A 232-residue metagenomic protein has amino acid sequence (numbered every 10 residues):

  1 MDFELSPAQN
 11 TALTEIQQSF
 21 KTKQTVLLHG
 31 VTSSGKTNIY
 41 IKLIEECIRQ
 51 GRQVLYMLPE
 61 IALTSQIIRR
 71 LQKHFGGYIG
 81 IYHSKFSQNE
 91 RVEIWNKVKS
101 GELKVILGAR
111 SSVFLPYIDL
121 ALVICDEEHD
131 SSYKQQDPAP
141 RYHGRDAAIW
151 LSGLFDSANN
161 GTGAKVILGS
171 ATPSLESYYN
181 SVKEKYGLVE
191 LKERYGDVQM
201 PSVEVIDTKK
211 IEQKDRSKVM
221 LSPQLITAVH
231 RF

Functional and structural regions predicted by a protein language model:
D2-K23: N-terminal pre-P-loop "Q-motif" helix
N10, W150-L151, T162-L168, S174-F232: Conserved interdomain linker/interface between the two RecA-like ATPase lobes of SF2 helicase motors
T22-E45, V54-M57: Walker A/P-loop
L28, G108, C125-D126: Hydrophobic residues in beta-strands of the RecA-like P-loop NTPase core, especially within AAA+ ATPase
R52-I67, L225, V229-F232: Conserved strand-helix element at the start of the C-terminal RecA-like helicase core
R70-G76, Y82-I106, Y117-I118: Conserved motor-coupling elements within RecA-like helicase/translocase cores
I79-Q88, D130-Y142, I211-K218: Flexible beta-alpha connector loops of hexameric P-loop NTPases
S112-F155, G161-L168: SF2 helicase catalytic motif II
